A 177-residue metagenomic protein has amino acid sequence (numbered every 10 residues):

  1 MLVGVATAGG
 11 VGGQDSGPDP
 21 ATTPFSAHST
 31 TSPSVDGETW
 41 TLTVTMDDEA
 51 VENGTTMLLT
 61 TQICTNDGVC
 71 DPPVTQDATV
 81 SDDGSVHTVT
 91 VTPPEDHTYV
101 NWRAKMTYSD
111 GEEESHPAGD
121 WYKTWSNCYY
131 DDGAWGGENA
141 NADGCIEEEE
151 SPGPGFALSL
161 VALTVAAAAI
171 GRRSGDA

Functional and structural regions predicted by a protein language model:
M1-V5, A166: Bacterial N-terminal signal peptides
G4-E148, R173-A177: Glycan-association/targeting regions that enable binding to alpha-glucans and other polysaccharides
G84, L158-L160: Residue-level signal for tight coil/turn positions that link beta-strands
C145-L158: Juxtamembrane/start-of-transmembrane alpha-helix segments at the extracytoplasmic/lumenal side of membrane anchors
A162-A177: C-terminal membrane-anchoring or membrane-association module
